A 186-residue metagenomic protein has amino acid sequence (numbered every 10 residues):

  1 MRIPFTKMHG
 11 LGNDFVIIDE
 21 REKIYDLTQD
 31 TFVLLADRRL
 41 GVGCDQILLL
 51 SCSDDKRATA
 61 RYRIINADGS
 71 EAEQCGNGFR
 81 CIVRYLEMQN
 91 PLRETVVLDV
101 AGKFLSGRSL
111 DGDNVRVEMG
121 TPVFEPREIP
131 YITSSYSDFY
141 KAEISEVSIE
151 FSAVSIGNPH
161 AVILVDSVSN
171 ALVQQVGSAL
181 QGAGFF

Functional and structural regions predicted by a protein language model:
M1-G112, A161-F186: A glycine-rich beta-to-alpha transition motif near the start of alpha/beta enzyme domains, typified by
D99-V165, S169-V173: ATP-dependent small-molecule kinase catalytic core of the GHMP/sugar-kinase superfamily and closely related
